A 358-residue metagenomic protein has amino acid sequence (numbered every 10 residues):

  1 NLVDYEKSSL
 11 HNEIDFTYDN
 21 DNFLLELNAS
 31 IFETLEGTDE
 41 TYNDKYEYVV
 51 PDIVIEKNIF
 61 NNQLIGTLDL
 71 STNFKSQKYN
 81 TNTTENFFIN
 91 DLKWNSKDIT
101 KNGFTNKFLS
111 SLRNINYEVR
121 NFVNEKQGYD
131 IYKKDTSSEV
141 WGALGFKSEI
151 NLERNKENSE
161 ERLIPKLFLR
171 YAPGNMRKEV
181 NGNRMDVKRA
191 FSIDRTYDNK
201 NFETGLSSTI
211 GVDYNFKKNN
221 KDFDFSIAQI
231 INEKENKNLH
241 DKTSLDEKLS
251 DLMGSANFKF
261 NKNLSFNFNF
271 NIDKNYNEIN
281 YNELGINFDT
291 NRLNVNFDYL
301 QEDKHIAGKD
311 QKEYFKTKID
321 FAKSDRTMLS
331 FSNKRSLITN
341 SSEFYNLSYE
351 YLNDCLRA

Functional and structural regions predicted by a protein language model:
N1-A358: Outer-membrane beta-barrel proteins and related beta-barrel translocases across Gram-negative bacteria
